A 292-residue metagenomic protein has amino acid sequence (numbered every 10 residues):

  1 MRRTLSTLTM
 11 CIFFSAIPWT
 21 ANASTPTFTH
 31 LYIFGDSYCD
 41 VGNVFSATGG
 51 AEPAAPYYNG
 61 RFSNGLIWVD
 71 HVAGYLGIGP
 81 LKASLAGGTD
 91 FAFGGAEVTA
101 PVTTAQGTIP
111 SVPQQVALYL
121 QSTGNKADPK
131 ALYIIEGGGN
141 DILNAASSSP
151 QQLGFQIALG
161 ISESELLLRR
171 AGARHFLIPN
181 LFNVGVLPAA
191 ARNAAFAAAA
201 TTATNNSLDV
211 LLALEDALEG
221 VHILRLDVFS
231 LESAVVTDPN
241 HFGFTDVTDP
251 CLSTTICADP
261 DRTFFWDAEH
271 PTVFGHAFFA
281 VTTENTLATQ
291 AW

Functional and structural regions predicted by a protein language model:
M1-L8: Bacterial N-terminal signal peptides that target proteins for export
L8-I17: Bacterial N-terminal signal peptides
A21-W292: Conserved active-site regions of diverse hydrolases
